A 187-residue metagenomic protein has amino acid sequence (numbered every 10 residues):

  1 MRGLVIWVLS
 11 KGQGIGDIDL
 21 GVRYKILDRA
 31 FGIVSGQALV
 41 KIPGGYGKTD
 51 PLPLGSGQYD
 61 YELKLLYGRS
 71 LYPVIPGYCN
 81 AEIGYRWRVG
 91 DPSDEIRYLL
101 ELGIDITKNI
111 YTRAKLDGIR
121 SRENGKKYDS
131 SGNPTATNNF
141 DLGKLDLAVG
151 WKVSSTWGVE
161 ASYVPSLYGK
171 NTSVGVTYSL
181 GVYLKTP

Functional and structural regions predicted by a protein language model:
M1-I6, E101-P187: Outer membrane beta-barrel transmembrane domains
M1-S93, N133-N138, P187: Outer-membrane pore/translocation modules
G16, Y61, I96, G143 (+1 more regions): Exposed loop/turn and edge beta-strand positions of beta-sandwich/beta-sheet ligand-binding modules
L20-V22, G36, L63-L65, Y98-L100 (+3 more regions): Membrane-embedded beta-strands of outer-membrane beta-barrel proteins, especially the hydrophobic/small aromatic
E82-Y111: A mid-sequence, solvent-exposed acidic-amphipathic segment
